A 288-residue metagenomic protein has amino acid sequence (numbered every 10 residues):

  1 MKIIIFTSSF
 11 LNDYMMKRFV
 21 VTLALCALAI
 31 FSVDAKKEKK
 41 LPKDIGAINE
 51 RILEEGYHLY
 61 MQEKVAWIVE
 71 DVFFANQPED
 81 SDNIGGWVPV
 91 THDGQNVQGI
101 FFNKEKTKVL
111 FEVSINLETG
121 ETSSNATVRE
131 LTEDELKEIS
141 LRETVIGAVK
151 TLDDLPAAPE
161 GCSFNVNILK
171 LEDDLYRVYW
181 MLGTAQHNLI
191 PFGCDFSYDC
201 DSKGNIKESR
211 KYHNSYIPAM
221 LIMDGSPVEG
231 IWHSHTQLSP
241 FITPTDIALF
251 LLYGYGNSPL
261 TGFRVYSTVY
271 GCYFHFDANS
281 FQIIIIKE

Functional and structural regions predicted by a protein language model:
M1-K43: Bacterial Sec-dependent N-terminal signal peptides
L28, K104-E105, A185, K203: Generic structural motif
K37-L175, I217-E288: Active-site-proximal loop/helix of nucleotide/amide-processing enzymes and allied scaffolds
R177-W180: N-terminal, charge-rich interaction modules
G183-P218: Short helix-loop boundary/capping segments
